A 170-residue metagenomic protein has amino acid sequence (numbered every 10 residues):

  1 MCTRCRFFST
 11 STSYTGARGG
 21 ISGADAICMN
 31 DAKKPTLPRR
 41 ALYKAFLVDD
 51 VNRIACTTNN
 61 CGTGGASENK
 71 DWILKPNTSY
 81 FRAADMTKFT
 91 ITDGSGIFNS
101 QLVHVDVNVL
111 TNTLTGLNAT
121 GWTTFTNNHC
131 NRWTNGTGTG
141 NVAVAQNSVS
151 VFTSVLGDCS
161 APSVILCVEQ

Functional and structural regions predicted by a protein language model:
M1-Q170: Secreted/extracellular ectodomain signature
